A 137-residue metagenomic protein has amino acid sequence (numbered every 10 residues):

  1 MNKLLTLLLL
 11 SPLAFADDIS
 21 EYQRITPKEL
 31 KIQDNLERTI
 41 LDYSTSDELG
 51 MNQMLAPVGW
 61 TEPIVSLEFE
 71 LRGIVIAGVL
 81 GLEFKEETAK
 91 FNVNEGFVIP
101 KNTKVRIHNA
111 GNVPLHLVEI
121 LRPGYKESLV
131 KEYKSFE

Functional and structural regions predicted by a protein language model:
L4-L13: Sec-dependent N-terminal signal peptides
F15-G50, P63, L129-E137: A short, N-terminal "cap"/entry segment at the start of jelly-roll beta-barrel domains of the cupin/DSBH fold
G50-L67: Conserved short histidine dyad/triad with adjacent acidic residue
T61-E62, G81, F97, K101-I107: Histidine-centered metal-chelating micro-motifs
F69-L80: Glycine- and acidic-residue-biased ligand/ion/polar-headgroup-sensing regions
E87-K101: Short acidic-glycine-tyrosine-enriched beta hairpin
K101-E127: Ligand-binding loop in jelly-roll beta-barrel domains
